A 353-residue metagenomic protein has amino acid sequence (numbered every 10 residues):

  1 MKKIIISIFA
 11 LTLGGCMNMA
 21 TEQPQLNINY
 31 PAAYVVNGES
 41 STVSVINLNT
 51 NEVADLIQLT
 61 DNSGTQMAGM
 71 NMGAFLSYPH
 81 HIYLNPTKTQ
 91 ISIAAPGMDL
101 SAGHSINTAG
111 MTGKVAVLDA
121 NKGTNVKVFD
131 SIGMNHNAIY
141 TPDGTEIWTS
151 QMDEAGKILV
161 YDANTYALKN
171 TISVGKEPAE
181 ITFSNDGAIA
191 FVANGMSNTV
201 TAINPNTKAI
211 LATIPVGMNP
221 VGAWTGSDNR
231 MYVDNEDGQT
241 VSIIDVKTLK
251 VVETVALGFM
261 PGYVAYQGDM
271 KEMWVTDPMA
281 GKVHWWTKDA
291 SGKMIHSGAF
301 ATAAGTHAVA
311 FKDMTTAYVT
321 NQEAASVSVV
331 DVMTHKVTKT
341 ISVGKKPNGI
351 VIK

Functional and structural regions predicted by a protein language model:
M1-A20: Gram-negative bacterial Sec-dependent N-terminal signal peptides
C16-K353: Predominantly soluble domains enriched in secretory-pathway, periplasmic, or organellar proteins
